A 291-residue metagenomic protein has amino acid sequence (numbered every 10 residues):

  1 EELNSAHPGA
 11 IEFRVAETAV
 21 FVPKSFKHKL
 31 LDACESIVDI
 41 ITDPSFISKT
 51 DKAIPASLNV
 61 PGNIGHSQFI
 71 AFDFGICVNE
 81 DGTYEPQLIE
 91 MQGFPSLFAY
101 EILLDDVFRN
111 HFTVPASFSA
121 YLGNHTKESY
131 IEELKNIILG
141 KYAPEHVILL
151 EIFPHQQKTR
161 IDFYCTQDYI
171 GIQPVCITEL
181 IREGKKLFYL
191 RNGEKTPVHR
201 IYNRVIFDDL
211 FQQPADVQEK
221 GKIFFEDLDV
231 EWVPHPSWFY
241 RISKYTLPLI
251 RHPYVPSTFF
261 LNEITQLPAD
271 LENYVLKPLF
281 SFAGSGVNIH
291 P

Functional and structural regions predicted by a protein language model:
E1-N59: Low-complexity, highly charged intrinsically disordered N-terminal segments that act as targeting/localization
H7, N59-N63, Y274-L276: Intrinsically disordered, low-complexity segments enriched in polar/charged residues with Gly/Pro, especially when
E17-F26, E80-T83, E151, R191: Charge-biased, low-complexity intrinsically disordered regions
S36-I70, P115-N124, E128, E132: Active-site-proximal segment of RNA-dependent polymerases
L58-P95: Conserved metal-phosphate-binding beta-hairpin within the catalytic cores of diverse ATP-dependent phosphoryl-transfer
G75-C77, Q92-P291: Domain-scale recognition of functional cores that engage charged ligands
